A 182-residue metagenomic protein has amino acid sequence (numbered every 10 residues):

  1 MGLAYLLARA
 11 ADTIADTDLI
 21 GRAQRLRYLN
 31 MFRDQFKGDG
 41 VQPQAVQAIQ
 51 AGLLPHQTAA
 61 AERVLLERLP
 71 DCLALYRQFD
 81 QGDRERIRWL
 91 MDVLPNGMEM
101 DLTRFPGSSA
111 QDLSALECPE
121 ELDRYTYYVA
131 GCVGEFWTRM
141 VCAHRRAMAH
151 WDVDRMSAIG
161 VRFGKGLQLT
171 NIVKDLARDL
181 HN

Functional and structural regions predicted by a protein language model:
M1-N182: Acidic catalytic motifs of isoprenoid enzymes
